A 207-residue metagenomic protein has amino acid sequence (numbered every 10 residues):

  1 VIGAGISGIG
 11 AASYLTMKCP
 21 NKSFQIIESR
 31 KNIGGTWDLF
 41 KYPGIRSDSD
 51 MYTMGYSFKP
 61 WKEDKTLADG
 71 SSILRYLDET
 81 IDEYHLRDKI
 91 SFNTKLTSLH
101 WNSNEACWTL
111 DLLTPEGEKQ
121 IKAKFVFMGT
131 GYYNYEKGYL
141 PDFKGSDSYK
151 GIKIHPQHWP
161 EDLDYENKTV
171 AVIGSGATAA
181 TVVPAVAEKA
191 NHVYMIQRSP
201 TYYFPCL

Functional and structural regions predicted by a protein language model:
V1, I6, G10-I26, R30-N32 (+1 more regions): Rossmann-like dinucleotide-binding core of oxidoreductases
K18, D48, N102-N104, K119-K122 (+2 more regions): Intrinsically disordered, low-complexity regulatory regions enriched in Ser/Pro/Gly/Thr and acidic residues
K31-E79, P200-L207: Glycine-rich active-site loop/strand segments that organize a redox cofactor
N32, F40-Y42, M51, Y56 (+8 more regions): Residue-level signal for pocket-adjacent positions within structured domains
G35, M54, T97, A106 (+3 more regions): Glycine-centered loop/turn positions within well-structured domains that cap or flank conserved ligand/cofactor-binding
S57-P60, T94, H100, Q157-H158 (+1 more regions): Residues at the C-termini of beta-strands that transition into short coil/loop
D64-N134: Feature captures the FAD/FMN-dependent oxidoreductase FAD-binding
